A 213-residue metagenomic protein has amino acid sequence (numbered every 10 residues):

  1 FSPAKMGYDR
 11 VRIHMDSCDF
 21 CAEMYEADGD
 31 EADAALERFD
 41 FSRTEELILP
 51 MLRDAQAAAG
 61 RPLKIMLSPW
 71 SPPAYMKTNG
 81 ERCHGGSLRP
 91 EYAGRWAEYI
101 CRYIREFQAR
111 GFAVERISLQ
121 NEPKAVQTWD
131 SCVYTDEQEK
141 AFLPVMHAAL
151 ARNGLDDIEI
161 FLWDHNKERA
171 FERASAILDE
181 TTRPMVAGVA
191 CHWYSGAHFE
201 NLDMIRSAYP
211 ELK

Functional and structural regions predicted by a protein language model:
F1-V114, K140, P144, A148: N-terminal catalytic cores of secreted or lumenal carbohydrate-active enzymes
R10, S17-D19, Q120-A125, C191: Functionally constrained cores in energy, signaling, and assembly domains
D16, S68-W70, L119-E122, H165: Short, well-ordered beta-to-alpha junction loops that form the rim of enzyme active sites and present histidine/acidic
T78-L88, N121-Y134: Active-site-proximal beta-alpha loop/turn segments in soluble metabolic enzymes
G94-R116, P123-K213: Active-site neighborhood of glycoside hydrolase catalytic domains
